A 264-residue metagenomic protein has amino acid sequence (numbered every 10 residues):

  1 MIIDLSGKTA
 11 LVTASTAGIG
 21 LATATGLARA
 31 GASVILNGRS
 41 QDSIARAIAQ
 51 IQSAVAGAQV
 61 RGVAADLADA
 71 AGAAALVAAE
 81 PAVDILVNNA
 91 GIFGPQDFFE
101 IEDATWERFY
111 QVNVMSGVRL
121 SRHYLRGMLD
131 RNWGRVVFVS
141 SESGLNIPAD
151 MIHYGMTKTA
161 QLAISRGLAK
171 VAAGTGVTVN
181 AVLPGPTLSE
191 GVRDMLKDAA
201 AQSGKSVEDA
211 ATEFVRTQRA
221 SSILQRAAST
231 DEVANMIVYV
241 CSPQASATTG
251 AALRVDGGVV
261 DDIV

Functional and structural regions predicted by a protein language model:
M1, N146, I237-V238, T249-V264: Short C-terminal tail/terminal secondary-structure segment of NAD(P)H-dependent dehydrogenase/reductase domains
T9, T16-G18: Conserved glycine-rich cofactor-binding loop
I92, F99-V118, W133, V137 (+2 more regions): Catalytic Tyr-X3-Lys loop
S121, T157, S165: Active-site helix of classical SDR
R126, K170-V171: Alpha-helical segment proximal to the catalytic Tyr-Lys
S141: Residue(s) in the substrate-gating loop at a strand-loop-helix junction that position the organic substrate next
A173, T178, T248-G250: Short, small/polar-rich loop/turn modules that mediate ligand/substrate recognition or access, typified
S221-V233: A conserved structural motif in NAD(P)-dependent oxidoreductases
